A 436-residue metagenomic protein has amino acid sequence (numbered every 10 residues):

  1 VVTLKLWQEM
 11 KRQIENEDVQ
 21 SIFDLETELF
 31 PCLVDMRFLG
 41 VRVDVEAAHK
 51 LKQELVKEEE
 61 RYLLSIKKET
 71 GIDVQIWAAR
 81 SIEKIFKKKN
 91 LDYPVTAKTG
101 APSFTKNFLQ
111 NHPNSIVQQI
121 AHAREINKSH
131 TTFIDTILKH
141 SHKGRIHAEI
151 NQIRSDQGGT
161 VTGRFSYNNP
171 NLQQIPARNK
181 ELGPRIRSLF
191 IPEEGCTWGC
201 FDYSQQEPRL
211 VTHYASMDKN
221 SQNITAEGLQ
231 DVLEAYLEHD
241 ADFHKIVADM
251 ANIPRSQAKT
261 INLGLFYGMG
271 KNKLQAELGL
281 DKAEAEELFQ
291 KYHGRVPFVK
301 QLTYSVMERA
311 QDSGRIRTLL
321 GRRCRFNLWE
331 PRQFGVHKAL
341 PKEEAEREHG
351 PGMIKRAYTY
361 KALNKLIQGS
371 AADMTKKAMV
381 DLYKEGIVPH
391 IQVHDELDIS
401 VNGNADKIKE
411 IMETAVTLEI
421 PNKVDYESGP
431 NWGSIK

Functional and structural regions predicted by a protein language model:
V1-K436: Conserved catalytic core of nucleotide polymerization and phosphodiester-bond processing enzymes
